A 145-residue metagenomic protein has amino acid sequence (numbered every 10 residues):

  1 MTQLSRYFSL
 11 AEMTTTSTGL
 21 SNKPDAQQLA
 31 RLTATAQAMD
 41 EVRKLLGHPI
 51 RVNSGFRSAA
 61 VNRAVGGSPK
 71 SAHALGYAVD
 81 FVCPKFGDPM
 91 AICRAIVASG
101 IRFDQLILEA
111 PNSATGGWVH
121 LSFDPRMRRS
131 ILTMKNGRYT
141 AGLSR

Functional and structural regions predicted by a protein language model:
M1-L45, P125, N136-R145: Extracytoplasmic cell-surface/polysaccharide-interacting catalytic and binding patches
L4, V61, K70: Glycine-rich, flexible loop/turn motifs
A26-L29, A78, V82: The substrate-binding groove and active-site-proximal loops of carbohydrate-active enzymes, especially glycoside
D40-G66: Extended, low-complexity, intrinsically disordered C-terminal regulatory tails of eukaryotic serine/threonine kinases
L45-G47, A74-A78: Short connector loops at helix/strand junctions that flank enzyme active sites, especially segments positioning acidic
K70, L75, C83-R145: Catalytic cores and adjacent binding grooves of peptidoglycan-active enzymes
